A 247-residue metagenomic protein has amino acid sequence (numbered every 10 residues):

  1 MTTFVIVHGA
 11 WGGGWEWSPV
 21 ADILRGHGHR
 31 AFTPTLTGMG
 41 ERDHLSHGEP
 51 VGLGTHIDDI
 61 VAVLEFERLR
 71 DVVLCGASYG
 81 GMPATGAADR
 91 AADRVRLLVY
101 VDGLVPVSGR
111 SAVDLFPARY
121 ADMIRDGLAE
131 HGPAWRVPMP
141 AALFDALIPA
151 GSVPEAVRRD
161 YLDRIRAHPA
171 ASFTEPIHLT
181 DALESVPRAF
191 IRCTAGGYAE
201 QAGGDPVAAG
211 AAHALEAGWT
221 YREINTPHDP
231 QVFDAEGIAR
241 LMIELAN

Functional and structural regions predicted by a protein language model:
T2-D43, E65: Conserved HGGG/HGGXW glycine-rich cap/lid loop of the alpha/beta-hydrolase fold
R30-F32, L36-V73, D89-R90, A112-P117: Active-site loop/oxyanion-hole signature of alpha/beta-hydrolase fold enzymes
C75-G80, A84: Gly/Ala-rich beta-loop-alpha elbow adjacent to hydrolase catalytic centers
D89, V95, V99-A141, P206: Flexible "cap/lid" loop of the alpha/beta hydrolase fold
D163-A182, D205: Active-site nucleophile elbow and catalytic-triad environment of alpha/beta-hydrolase enzymes
S185-C193, T220-Y221: Catalytic His-Asp charge-relay segment
A195-D234, L241-L245: Conserved loop-alpha-helix segment in the C-terminal half of the alpha/beta-hydrolase fold that carries the catalytic
